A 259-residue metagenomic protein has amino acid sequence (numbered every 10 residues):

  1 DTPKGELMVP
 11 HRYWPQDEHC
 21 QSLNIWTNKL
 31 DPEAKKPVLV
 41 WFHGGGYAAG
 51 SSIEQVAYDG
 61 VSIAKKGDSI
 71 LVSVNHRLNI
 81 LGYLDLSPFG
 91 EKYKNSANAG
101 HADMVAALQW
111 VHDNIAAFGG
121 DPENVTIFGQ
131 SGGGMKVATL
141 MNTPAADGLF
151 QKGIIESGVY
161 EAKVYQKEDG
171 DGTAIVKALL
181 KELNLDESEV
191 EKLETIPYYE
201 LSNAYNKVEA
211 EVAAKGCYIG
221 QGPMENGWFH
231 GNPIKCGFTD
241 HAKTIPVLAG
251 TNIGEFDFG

Functional and structural regions predicted by a protein language model:
D1-H101, P122: Non-catalytic accessory segments of hydrolases
E18-Q21, Y93-A117, E168-A178: Alpha/beta-hydrolase active-site loop
P37, V111, F118-S131: Alpha/beta-hydrolase fold nucleophile elbow
F42-G46, H76, G132, G158 (+1 more regions): Glycine-rich His-Gly loop
N75, F128, T143, I154-S157 (+1 more regions): Alpha/beta-hydrolase-fold catalytic nucleophile elbow
P122, L149-F150: Core-facing hydrophobic residues within beta-strands of well-ordered domains
G134-A146: Short glycine-enriched nucleophile-adjacent loop and the immediately C-terminal alpha-helix near the catalytic center
D147, E156-G259: Substrate-access "cap/lid" subdomains that shape and gate the entrance to catalytic or ligand-binding pockets
